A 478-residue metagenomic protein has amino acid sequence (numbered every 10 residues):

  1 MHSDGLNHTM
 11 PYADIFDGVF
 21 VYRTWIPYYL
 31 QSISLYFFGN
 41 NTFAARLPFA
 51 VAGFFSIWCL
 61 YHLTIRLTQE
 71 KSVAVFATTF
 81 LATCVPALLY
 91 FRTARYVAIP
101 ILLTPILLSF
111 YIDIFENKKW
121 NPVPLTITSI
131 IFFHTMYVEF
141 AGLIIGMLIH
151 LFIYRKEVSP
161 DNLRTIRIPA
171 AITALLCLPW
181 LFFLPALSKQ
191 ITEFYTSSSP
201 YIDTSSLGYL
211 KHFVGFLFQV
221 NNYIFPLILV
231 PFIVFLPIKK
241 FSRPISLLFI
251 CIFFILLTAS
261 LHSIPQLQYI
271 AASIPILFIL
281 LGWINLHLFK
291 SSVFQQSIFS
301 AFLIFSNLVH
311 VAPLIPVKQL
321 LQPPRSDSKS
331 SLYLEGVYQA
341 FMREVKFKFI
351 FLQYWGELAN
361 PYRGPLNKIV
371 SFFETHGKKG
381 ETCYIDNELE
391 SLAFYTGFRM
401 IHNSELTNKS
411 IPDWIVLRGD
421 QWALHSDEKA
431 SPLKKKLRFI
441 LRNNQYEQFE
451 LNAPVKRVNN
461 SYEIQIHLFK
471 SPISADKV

Functional and structural regions predicted by a protein language model:
M1-D4, F16, I131-T135, E139-K240 (+2 more regions): Transmembrane-lumen/periplasm boundary regions of multi-pass, lipid-linked membrane glycan transferases
M1-Y29, I33: Extracytosolic helix-loop segments that constitute the early lumenal/periplasmic catalytic or substrate-binding loops
L47-T68, I106: Transmembrane-helix motifs of polytopic, lipid-linked glycan transferases
R66-K71, L107-L125: Membrane-interface transmembrane helices that cradle and orient dolichyl/undecaprenyl
Y90-F91, A98-P100, A141, Y223-P231 (+2 more regions): Hydrophobic/aromatic-rich transmembrane helices and adjacent perimembrane loops
I127, A171-A174, K240-F241, N285-G336: Signature aromatic-anchored transmembrane alpha helix within multi-pass, membrane-resident enzymes that catalyze glycan
I284-N285, V309, S410-V478: Aromatic/acidic, Gly/Pro-rich catalytic loop(s) in extracytoplasmic/lumenal soluble domains of multi-pass membrane
E335-L406, W414-R418: Short periplasmic/luminal acceptor-recognition loop of GT-C membrane glycosyltransferases, typified by
